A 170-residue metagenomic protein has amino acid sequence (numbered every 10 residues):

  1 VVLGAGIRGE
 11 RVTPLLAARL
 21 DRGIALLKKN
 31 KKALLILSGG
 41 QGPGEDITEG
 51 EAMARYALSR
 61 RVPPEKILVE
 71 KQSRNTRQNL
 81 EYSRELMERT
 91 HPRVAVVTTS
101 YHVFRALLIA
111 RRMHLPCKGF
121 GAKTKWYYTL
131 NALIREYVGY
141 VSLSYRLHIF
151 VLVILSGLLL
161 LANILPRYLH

Functional and structural regions predicted by a protein language model:
V1-A132: A structural signal for short, hydrophobic/glycine-enriched beta-strand patches
R135-E136: Extended hydrophobic leader/signal-anchor segments used for secretion and membrane insertion
G139: C-terminal functional segments of enzyme domains
S142-H170: C-terminal single-pass membrane-anchor helix
